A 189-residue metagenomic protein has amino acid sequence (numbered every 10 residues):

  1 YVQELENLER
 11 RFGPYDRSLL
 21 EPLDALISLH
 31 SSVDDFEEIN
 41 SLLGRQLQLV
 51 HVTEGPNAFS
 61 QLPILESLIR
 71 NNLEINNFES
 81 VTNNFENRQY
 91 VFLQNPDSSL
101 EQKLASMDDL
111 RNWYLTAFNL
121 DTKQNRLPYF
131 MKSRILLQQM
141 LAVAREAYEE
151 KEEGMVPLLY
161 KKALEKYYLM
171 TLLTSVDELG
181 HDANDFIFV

Functional and structural regions predicted by a protein language model:
Y1-V189: Intrinsic-disorder-linked linear interaction elements in eukaryotic regulatory proteins
